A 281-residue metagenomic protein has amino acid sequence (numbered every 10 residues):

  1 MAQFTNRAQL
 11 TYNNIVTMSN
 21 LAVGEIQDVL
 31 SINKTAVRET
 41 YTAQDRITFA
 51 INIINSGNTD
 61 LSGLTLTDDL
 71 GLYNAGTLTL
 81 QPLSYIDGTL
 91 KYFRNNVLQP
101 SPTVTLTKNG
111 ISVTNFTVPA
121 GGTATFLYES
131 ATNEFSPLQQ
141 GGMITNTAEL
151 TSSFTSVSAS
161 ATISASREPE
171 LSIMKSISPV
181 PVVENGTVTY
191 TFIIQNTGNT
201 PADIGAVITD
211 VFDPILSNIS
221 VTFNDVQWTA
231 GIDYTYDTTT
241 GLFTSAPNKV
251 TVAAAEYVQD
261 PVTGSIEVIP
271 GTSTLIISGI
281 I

Functional and structural regions predicted by a protein language model:
M1-I281: Exported/extracytosolic protein signature
